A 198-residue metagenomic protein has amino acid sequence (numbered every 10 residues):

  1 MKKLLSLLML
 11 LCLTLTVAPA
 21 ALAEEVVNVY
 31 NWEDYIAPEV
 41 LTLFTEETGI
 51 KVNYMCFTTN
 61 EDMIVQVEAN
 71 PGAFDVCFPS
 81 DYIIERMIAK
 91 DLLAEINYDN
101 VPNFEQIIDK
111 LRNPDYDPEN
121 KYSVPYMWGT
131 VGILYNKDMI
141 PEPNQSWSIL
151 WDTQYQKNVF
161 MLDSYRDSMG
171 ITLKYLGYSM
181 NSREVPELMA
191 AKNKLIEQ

Functional and structural regions predicted by a protein language model:
M1-L5: Positively charged n-region of N-terminal signal peptides that target proteins for export
L8-T16: Bacterial N-terminal signal peptides
A18-A23: Sec/Tat signal peptide C-region and signal peptidase I cleavage site
E24-R86: Early extracytoplasmic/lumenal segment of secretory-pathway proteins
A73, F78-Q198: Extracytoplasmic ligand-binding site segments that recognize negatively charged/polar headgroups
